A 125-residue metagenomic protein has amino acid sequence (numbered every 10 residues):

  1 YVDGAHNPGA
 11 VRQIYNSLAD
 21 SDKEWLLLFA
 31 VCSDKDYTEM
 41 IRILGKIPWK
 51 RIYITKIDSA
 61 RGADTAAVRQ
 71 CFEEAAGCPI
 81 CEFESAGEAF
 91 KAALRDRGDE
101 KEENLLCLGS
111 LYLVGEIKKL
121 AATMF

Functional and structural regions predicted by a protein language model:
Y1-R51: Nucleotide phosphate-binding/pyrophosphate-handling subdomain across enzymes that bind or process nucleotide phosphates
L18, D22, A93-R97, A121: Short, hydrophobic alpha-helical segments
I41-N104: C-terminal helical cap/extension that packs against the catalytic core of soluble nucleotide-cofactor enzymes
S110: Active-site-proximal loop/hinge segments that shape catalytic or ion-binding/gating pockets
L113-G115: Short, active-site-adjacent cap segments at secondary-structure transitions
